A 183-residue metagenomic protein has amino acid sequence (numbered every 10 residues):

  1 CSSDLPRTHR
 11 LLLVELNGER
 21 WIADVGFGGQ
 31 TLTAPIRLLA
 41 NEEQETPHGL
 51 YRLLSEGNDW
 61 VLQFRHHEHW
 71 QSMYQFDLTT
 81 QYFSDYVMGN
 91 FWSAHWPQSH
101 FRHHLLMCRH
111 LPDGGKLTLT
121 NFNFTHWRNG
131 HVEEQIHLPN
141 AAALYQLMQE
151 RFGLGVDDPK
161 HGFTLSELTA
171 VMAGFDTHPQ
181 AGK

Functional and structural regions predicted by a protein language model:
L5-R7, R102: Short connector loops at helix/strand junctions that flank enzyme active sites, especially segments positioning acidic
H9-L13, I22, L106: Conserved hydrophobic/aromatic beta-strand scaffold that supports enzyme active sites
V14-Q75: Glycine- and acidic-residue-rich phosphate-binding/metal-coordinating active-site segment common to enzymes that handle
D59-K183: N-terminal accessory/pre-domain segments preceding catalytic cores
